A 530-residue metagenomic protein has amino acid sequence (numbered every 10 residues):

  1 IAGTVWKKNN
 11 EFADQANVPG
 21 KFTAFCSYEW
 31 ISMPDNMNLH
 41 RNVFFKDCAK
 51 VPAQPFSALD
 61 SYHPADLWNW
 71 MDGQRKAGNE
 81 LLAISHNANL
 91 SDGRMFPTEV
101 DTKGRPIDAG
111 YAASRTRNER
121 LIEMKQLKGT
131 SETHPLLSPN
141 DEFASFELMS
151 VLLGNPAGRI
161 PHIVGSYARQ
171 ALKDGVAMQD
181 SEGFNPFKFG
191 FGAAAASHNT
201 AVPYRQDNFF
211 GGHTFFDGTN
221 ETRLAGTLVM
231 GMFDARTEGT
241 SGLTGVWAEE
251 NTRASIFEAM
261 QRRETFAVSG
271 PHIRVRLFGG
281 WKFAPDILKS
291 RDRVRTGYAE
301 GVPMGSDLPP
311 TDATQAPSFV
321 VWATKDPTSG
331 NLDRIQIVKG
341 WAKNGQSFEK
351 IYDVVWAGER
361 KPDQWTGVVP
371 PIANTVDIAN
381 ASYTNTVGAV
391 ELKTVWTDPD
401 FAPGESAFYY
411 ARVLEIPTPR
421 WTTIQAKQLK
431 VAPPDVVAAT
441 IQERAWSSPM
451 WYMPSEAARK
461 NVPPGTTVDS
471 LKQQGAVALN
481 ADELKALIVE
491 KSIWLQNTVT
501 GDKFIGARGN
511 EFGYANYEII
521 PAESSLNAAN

Functional and structural regions predicted by a protein language model:
I1-P97: A metal-dependent hydrolase metal-coordination microenvironment
N10-A13, S32-D35, R75-E80, N87-T102 (+1 more regions): C-terminal functional module detector
E29-W30, D326, A481-A486: Short linear motifs in intrinsically disordered
N42-F44, V275-L277, I493, N516: Short polybasic amphipathic segments
V51-P52, D92, S329-G330, G345-Q346 (+3 more regions): Short, surface-exposed beta-strand/loop "edge" segments at domain boundaries and coil↔beta transitions
L59, W356-G358, G509-G513: A short, sequence-level motif marking secondary-structure junctions
N461-A529: Lipid interaction determinants
